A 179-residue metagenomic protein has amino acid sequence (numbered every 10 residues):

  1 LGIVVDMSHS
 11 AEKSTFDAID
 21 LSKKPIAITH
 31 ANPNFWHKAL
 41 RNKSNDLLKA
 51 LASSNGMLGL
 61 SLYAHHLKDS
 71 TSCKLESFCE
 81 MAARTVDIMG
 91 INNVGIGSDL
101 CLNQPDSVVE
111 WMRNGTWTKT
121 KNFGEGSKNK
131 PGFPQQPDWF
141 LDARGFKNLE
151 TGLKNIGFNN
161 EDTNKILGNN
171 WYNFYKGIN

Functional and structural regions predicted by a protein language model:
L1-A27, L40-G56, E76-N92: Histidine/acidic residue-rich metal-binding segments in metalloenzymes
V5, H30, L58, D99 (+1 more regions): Conserved, mostly hydrophobic/aromatic
H9, S72, E76, F140-R144: Soluble non-cytosolic domains of exported or imported proteins
S10-F16, P33-W36, A64-K68, L102-Q104: Active-site environment of divalent metal-dependent phosphoester hydrolases
I19-N32, R113-K121: A short alpha/beta connector and helix-capping loop motif
A52-L75: A conserved active-site cap/scaffold subdomain adjacent to cofactor or substrate pockets
M89-W139: Short acidic/histidine-rich active-site segments
N129-N179: Mid-to-C-terminal alpha-helical segments outside catalytic/metal-binding sites
